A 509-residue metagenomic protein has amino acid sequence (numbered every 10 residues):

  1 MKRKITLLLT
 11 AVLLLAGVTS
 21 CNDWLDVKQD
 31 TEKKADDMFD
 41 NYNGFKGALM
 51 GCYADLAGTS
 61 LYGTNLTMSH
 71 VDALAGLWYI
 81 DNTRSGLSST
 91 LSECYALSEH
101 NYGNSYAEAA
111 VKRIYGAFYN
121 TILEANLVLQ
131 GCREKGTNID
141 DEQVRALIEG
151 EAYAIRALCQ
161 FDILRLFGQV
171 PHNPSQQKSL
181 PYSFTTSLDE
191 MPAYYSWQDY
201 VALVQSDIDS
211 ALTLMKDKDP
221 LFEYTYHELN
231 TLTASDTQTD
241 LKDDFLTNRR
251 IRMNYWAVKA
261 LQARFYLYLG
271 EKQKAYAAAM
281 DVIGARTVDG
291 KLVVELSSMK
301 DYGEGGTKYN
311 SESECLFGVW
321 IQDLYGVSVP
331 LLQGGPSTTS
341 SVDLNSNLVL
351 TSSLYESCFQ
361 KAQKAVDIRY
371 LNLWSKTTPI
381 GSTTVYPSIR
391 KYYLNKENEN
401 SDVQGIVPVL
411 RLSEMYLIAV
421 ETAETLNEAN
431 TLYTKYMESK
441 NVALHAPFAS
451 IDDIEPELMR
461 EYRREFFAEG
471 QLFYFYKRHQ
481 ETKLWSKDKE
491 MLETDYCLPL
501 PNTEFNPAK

Functional and structural regions predicted by a protein language model:
C21-W78, A279, I321, L484-K509: Membrane-proximal, proline-rich intrinsically disordered regions
K46, S89-F167, E190, Y194-Q198 (+3 more regions): Conserved, well-structured interaction surfaces
T67-H70, L74, D217, L246-Y255 (+7 more regions): Hydrophobic-face positions in mid-chain alpha helices that act as interaction patches
L203, D402, I406, A449-K509: Long, intrinsically disordered, low-complexity segments
